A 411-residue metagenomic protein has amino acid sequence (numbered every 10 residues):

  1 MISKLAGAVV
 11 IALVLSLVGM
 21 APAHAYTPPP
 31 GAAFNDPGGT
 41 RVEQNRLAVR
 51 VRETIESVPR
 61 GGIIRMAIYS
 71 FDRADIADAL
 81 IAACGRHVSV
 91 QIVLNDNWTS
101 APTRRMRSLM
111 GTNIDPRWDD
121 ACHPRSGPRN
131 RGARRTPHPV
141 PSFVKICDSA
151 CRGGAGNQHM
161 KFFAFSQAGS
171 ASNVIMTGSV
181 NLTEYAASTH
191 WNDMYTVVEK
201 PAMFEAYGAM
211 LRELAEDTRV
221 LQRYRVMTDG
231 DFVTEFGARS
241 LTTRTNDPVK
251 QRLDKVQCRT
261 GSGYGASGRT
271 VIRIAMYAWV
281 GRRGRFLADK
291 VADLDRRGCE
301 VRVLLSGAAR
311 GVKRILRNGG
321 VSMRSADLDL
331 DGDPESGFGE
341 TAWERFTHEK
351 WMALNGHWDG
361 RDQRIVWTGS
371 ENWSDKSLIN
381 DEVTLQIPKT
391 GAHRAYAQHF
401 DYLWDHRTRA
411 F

Functional and structural regions predicted by a protein language model:
M1-A25: Secretory targeting and sorting signals
Y26-G62, S70-G268, L304-R364, G369-E371 (+1 more regions): HKD-type phospholipase D/PLD-like phosphodiesterase module
I64, G298: Conserved hydrophobic/aromatic pocket- or pore-lining residues that grip, position, or stack substrates in active sites
A67, V93, A275: Conserved beta-strand segments of the P-loop GTPase G domain that flank and frequently precede/overlap
R73-A74, S100, G281-R285, R394: Loop/helix-junction capping segments adjacent to catalytic residues or to phosphate/diphosphate-binding pockets
S267-A288, A292-R297, S306: Long, repeat-rich segments with strong aromatic
G391-F411: Extracellular ligand-binding/catalytic regions of CAZymes and related secreted enzymes and adhesion modules
